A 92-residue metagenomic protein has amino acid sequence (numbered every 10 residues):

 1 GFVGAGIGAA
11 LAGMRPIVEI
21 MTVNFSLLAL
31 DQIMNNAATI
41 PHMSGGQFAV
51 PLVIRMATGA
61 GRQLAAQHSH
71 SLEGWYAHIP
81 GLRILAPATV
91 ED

Functional and structural regions predicted by a protein language model:
G1-A5: Short glycine/serine/threonine-rich phosphate/pyrophosphate-binding segments that cradle anionic phosphate groups
I7-D92: Conserved thiamine diphosphate
